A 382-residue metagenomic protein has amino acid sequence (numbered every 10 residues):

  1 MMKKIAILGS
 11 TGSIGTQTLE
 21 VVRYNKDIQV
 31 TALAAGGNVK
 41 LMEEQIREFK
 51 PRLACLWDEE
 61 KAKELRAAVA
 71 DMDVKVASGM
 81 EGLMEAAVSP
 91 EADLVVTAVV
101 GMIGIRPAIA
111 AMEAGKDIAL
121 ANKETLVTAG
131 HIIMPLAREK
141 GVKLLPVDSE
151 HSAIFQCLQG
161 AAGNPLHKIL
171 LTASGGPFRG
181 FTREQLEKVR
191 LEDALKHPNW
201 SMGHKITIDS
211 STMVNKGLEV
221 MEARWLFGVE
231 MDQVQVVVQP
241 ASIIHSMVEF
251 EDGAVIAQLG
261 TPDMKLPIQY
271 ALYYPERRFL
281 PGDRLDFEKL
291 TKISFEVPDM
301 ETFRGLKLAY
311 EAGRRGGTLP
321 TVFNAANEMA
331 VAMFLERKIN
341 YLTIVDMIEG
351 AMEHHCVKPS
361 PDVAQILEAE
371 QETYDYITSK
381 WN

Functional and structural regions predicted by a protein language model:
M1-N382: Catalytic, metal-anchored helix/loop core of enzyme active sites in primary metabolism
